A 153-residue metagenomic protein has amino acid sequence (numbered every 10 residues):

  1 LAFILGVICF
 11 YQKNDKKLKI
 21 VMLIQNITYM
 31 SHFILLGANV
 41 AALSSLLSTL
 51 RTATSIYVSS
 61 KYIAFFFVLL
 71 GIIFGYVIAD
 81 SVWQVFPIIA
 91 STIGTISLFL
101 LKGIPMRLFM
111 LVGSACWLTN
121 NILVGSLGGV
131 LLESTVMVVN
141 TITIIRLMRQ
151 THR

Functional and structural regions predicted by a protein language model:
L1-R153: Alpha-helical membrane-protein topology signature
